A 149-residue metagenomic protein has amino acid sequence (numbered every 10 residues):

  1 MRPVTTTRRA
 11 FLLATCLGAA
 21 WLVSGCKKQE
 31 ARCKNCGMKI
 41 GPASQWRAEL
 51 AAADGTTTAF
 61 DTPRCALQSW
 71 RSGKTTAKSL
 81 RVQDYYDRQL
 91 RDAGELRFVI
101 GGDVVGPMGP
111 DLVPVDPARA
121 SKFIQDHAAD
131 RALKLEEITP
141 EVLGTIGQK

Functional and structural regions predicted by a protein language model:
R2-C16: N-terminal secretory signal peptides and thylakoid transit peptides that target proteins across membranes
K27-K28: Bacterial signal peptide processing site
C33: Short cysteine-rich clusters marking metal-coordination/redox-active sites
G37: Cys/His-coordinated zinc-binding microdomains
P42-A43: Short, non-ligating residues that shape and space the ligands of small metal-coordination modules and catalytic
T56-A66: Beta-edge loop/turn motif
V115-K149: C-terminal partner/receptor-binding element of secreted or periplasmic proteins
